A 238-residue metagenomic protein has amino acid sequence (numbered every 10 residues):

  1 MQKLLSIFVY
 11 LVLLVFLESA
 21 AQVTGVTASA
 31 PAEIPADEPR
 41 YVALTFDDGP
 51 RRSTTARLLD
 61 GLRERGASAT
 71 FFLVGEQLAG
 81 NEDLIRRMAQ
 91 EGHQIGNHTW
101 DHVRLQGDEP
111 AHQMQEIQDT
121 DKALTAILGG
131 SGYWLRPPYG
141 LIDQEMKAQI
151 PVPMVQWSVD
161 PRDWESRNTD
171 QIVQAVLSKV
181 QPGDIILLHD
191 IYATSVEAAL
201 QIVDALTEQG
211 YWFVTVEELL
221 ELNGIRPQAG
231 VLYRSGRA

Functional and structural regions predicted by a protein language model:
S6-A20: Hydrophobic membrane-insertion alpha-helices, especially the h-region of bacterial N-terminal signal peptides
L14, T24, S29, P138-I150: Short, compositionally biased "basic patch" segments
G25-D108, H112-D119, A123-A126, G130-S131 (+2 more regions): Active-site beta->alpha N-cap acidic-glycine motif
A30-D37, R65-G66, Q77-A79, T194-A238: C-terminal domain-boundary segment and adjacent tail
V42-T45, A69-L73, Q94-N97, Y133-R136 (+3 more regions): Structural recognition of the beta-strand scaffold that forms the well-ordered cores of secreted hydrolase catalytic
G49, V74-E76, W100, P138-G140 (+3 more regions): Active-site beta-loop-alpha junctions enriched in small/polar residues
T54, V103-G130, L141-P182, S195-A198: Alpha-helical scaffold elements lining the catalytic groove of polysaccharide deacetylases
I85-R87, A111-Q113, D170-Q171, Q228-Y233: Short low-complexity, flexible loop/linker segments enriched in glycine and/or proline with clustered acidic
